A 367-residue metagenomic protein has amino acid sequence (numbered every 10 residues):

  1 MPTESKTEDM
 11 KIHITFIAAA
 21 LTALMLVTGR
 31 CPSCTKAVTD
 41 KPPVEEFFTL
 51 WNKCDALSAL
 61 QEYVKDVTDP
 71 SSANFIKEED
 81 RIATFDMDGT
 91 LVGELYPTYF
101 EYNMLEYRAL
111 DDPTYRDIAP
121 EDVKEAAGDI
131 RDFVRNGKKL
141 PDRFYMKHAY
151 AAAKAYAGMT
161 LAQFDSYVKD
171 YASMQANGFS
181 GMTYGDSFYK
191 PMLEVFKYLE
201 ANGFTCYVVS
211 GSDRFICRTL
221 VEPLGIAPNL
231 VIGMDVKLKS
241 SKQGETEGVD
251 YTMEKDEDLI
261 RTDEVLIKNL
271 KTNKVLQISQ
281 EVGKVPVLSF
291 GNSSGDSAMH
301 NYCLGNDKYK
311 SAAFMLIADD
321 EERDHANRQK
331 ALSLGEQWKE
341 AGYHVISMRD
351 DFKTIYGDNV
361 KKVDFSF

Functional and structural regions predicted by a protein language model:
P2-F16: Positively charged n-region of N-terminal signal peptides that target proteins for export
I12, I17, L24, G29-M87 (+3 more regions): Non-catalytic pre-domain segments flanking phosphatase-related domains
A37-F47, K65, D80, A162-F367: C-terminal cap/substrate-recognition subdomain and adjoining C-terminal extension of metal-dependent phosphatase-like
K41-L50, D88, F133-G137, H148-K154 (+1 more regions): Charged, low-complexity surface segments at secondary-structure and domain boundaries
C54, G158, T272: Electropositive phosphate-/nucleotide-binding environments in soluble metabolic enzymes
Y96-Y99, N103-G185, K190: A metal-dependent, Asp-based hydrolase signature
